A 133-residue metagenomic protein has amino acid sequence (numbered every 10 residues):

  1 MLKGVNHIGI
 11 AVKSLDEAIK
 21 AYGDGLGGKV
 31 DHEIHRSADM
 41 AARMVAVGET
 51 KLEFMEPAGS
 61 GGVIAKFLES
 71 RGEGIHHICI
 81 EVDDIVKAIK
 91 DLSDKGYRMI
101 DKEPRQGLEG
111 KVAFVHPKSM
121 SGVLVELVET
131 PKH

Functional and structural regions predicted by a protein language model:
M1, R43-M44, I89-H133: Vicinal oxygen chelate
M1-I19, E73-V82, P131-H133: N-terminal beta-strand motif that seeds the catalytic metal site of vicinal oxygen chelate
A18-G23, L92: Conserved active-site tyrosine of GNAT-family acetyltransferases
D24-V30, G96-R98: Conserved acetyl-CoA-binding loop of GNAT-fold acetyltransferases
H35-A38: Short glycine/proline-centered loop/turn elements that form peptide/ligand docking sites
F67-R98: Mid-chain, well-packed structural core segment of small domains
